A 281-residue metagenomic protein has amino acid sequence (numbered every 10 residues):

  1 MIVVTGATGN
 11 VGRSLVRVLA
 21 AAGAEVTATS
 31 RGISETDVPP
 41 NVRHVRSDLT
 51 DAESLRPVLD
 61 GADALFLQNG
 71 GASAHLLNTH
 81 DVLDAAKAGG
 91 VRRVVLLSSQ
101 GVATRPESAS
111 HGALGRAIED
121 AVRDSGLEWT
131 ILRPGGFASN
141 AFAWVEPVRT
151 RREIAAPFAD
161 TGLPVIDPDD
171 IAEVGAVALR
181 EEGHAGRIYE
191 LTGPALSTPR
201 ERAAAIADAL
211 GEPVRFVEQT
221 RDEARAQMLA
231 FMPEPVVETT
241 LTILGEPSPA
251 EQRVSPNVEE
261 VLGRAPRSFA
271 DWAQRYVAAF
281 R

Functional and structural regions predicted by a protein language model:
I2-I33, P39, T50-E53, D60-A62 (+7 more regions): Oxidoreductase cofactor-interface core, primarily capturing Rossmann-like NAD(P)-dependent enzymes
V45-S47: Cofactor-binding loops of NAD(P)H-dependent oxidoreductases, dominated by short-chain dehydrogenase/reductases
D222-R281: A hydrophobic C-terminal alpha-helical subdomain
